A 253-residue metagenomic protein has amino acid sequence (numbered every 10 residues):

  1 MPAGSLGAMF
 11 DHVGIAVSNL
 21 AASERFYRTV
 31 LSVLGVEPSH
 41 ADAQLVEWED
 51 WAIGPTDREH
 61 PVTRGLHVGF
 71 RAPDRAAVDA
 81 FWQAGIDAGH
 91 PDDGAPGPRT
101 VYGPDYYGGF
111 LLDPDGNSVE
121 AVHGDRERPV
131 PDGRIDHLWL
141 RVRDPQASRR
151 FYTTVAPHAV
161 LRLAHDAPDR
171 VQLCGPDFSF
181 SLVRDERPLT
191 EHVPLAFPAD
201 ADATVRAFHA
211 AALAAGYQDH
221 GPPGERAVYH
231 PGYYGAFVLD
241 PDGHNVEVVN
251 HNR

Functional and structural regions predicted by a protein language model:
P2-E24, V68, V122-R149, V160 (+2 more regions): N-terminal beta-strand motif that seeds the catalytic metal site of vicinal oxygen chelate
G7-M9, P61-R64, G103, D132-R134 (+1 more regions): Short glycine-enriched loop/turn motifs at secondary-structure junctions
G14-A52, W139-S179: Core segments of cupin and vicinal oxygen chelate
S18-A22, G69-D115, R143-Q146, A196-D242: Vicinal oxygen chelate
G35-H40, V122-R126, R162-H165, G224 (+1 more regions): Conserved catalytic-core motifs of GNAT/GCN5-like acyltransferases
H40, V46-A88, V171-A214: Long, continuous compositionally biased terminal/linker segments
F110, E120-E127, V183, H230-P231 (+2 more regions): Short beta->alpha transition motifs characteristic of CBS
